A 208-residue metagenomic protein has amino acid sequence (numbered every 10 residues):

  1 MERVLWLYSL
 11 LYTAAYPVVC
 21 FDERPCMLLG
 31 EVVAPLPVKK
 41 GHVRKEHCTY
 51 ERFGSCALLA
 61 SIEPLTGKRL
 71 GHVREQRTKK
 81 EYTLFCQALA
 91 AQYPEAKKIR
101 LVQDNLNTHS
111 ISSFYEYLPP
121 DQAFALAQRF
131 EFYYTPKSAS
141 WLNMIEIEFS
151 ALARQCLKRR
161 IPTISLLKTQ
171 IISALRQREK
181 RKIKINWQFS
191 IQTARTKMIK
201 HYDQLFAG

Functional and structural regions predicted by a protein language model:
M1-Q87, M198: Extended, low-complexity cationic-aromatic segments
A15-Y16, A96-K98, I183: Short coil/turn segments at beta-strand junctions that form active-site/ligand-binding loops
C20-D22, S61, G67, C86 (+5 more regions): Mobile genetic element proteins and their domesticated derivatives, centered on retroelements and DNA transposons
R24-M27, P64-T66, N105-T108, K137-S140 (+1 more regions): Short, solvent-exposed loop/turn segments at secondary-structure junctions
K45-E51, Q122-M144, R160-I161: RNase H-like polynucleotidyl transferase catalytic core
K80-R100: Short, basic/hydrophobic alpha-helical segments
K97-S110: Acidic/histidine-rich, metal-coordinating catalytic segments
S138, E146-G208: C-terminal anion-handling pockets and recognition modules
